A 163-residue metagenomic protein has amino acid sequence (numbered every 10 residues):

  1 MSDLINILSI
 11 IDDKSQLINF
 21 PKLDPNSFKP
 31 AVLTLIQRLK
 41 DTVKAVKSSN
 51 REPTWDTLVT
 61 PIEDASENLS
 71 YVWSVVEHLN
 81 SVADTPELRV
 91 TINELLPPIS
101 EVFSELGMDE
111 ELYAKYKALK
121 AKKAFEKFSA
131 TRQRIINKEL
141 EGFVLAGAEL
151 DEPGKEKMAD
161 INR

Functional and structural regions predicted by a protein language model:
M1-R163: Zn2+-dependent metallopeptidase catalytic domains
